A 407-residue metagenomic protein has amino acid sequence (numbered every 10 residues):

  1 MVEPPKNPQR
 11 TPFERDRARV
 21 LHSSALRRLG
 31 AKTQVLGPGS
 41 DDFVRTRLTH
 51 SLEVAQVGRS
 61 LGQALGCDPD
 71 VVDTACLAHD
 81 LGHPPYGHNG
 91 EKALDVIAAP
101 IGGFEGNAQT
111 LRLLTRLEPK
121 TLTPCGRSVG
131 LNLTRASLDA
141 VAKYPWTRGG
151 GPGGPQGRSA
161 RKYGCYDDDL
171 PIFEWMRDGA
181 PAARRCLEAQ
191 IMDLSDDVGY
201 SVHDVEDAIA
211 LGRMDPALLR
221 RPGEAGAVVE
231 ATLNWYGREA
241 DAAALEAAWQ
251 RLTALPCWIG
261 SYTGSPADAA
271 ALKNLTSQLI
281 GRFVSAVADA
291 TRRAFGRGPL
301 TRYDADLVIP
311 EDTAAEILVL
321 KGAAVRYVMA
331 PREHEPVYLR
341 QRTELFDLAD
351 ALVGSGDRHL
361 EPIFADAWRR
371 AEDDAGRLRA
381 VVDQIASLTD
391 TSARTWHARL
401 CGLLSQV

Functional and structural regions predicted by a protein language model:
M1-P8, L21-R27, A31, Q56 (+2 more regions): Sequence-structural signature of the catalytic-core scaffold of metal-dependent phosphohydrolases that act on
E3-H50: N-terminal charged/capping segments associated with class I S-adenosyl-L-methionine
G37-F43, A75, P181, S261-P266 (+2 more regions): Glycine- and acidic
S40-V71: Alpha-helical phosphate/pyrophosphate-handling elements in metalloenzyme active cores
H50, Y86, G90, G106 (+6 more regions): Hydrophobic (often cysteine-bearing) scaffold residues that line and stabilize catalytic clefts of nucleotide/cofactor
V72-L77, D193: Short alpha-helical catalytic segment bearing the HExxH-like zincin motif of zinc-dependent metalloproteases
L233-G376, L388: C-terminal subdomains that position terminal phosphate/3'-OH groups for nucleotidyl transfer/ligation, primarily on
E372-Q406: Short, amphipathic C-terminal "tail helix"
